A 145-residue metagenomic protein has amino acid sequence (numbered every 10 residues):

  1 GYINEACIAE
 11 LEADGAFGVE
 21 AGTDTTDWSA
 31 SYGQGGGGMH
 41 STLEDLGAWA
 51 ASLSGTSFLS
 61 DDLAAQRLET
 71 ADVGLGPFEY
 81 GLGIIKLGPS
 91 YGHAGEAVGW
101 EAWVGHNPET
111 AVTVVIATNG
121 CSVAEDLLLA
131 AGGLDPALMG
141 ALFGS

Functional and structural regions predicted by a protein language model:
G1-N4, L11, V104, I116 (+1 more regions): Intrinsic disorder/low-complexity signature
G1-S90, A94-V98: Short, surface-exposed loop or secondary-structure junction motifs that flank catalytic or metal-binding residues
D61-A65, N119, E125-D126: Residue-level detector of alpha-helical recognition elements and their boundaries
Q66, T110-A111, A131-L134: Short, charged/polar low-complexity linear motifs in solvent-exposed/disordered segments
I84, V114-I116, L138: Hydrophobic beta-strand residues in large extracellular and virion-surface proteins
E101-A124: Short, well-ordered beta-strand elements
S122-S145: Short, gly/Ser/Thr-rich active-site loops of penicillin-recognizing serine hydrolases
